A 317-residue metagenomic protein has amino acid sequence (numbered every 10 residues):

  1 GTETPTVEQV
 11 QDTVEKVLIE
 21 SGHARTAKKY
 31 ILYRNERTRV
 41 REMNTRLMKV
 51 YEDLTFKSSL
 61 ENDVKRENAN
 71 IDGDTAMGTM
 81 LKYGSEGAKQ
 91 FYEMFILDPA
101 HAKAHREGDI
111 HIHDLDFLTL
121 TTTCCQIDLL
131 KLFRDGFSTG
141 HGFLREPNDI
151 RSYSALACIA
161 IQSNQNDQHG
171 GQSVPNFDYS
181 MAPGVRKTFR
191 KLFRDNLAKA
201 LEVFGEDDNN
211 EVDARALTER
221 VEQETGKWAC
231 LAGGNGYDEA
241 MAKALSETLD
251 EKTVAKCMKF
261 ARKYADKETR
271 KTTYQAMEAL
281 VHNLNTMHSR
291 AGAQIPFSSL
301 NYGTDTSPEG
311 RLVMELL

Functional and structural regions predicted by a protein language model:
G1-E20, A24: N-terminal alpha-helical targeting/anchoring segments
H23-L317: Catalytic alpha/beta active-site cores
